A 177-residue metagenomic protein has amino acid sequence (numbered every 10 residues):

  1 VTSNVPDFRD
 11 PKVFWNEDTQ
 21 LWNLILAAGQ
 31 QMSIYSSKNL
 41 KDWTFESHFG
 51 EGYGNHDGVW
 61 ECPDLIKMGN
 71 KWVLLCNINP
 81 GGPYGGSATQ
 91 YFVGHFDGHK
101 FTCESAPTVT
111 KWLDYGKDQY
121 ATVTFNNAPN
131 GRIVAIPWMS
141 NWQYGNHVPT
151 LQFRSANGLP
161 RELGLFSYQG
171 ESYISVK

Functional and structural regions predicted by a protein language model:
V1-K177: Carbohydrate-active catalytic/glycan-binding domains of CAZyme proteins, especially the secreted or lumenal ectodomains
